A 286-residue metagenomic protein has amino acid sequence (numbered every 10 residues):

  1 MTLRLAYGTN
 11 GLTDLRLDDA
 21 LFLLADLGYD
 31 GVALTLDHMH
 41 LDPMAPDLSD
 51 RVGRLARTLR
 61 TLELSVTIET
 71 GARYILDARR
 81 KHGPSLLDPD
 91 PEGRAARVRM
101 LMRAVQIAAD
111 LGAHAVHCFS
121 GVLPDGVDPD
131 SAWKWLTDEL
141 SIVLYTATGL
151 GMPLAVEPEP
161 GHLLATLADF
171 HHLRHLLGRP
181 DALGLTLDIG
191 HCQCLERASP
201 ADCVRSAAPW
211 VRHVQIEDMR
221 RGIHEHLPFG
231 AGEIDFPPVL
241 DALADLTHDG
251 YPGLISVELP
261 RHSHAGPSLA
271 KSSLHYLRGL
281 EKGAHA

Functional and structural regions predicted by a protein language model:
M1-A109, P209, K271-A286: N-terminal pre-domain/capping segments
M1-A6, T13-D30, R60, Q106 (+3 more regions): Histidine-acidic metal/acid-base catalytic patches
T2-L3, G11, D37-H38, L87 (+7 more regions): Generic signal for short, ordered secondary-structure residues within or immediately flanking folded domains
G8-L12, D37-M39, G71-R73, G121-L123 (+4 more regions): Active-site beta-loop-alpha junctions enriched in small/polar residues
D18-D19, T61, I75-G184: Active-site acidic/histidine proton-transfer and metal-coordination neighborhood in alpha/beta enzyme cores
L34, T67-T70, A113-S120, L154-E157 (+1 more regions): Short beta-strand segments at enzyme active-site cores
P43-R54, S85-R99, V127-D138, G161-A165 (+4 more regions): Alpha-helix N-cap and loop-to-helix initiation/capping positions
